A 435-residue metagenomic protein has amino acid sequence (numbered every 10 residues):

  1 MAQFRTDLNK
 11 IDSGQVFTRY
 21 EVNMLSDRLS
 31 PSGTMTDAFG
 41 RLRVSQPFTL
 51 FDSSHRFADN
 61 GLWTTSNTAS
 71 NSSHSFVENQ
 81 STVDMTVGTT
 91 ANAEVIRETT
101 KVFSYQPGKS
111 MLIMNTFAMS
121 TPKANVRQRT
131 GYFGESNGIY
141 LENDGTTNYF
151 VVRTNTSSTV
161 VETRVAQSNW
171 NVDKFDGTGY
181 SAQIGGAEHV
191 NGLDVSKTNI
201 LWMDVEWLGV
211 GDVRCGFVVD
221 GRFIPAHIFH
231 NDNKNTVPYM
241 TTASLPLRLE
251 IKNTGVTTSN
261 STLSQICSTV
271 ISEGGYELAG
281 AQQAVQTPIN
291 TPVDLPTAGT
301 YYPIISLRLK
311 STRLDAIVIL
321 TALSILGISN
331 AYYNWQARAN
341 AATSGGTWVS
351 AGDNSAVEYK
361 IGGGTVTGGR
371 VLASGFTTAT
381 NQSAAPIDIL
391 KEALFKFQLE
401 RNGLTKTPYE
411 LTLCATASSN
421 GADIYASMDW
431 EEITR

Functional and structural regions predicted by a protein language model:
M1-N23, T434-R435: Short, intrinsically disordered N-terminal pre-domain segments
S30-V44, D232-G299: Ligand-recognition surfaces built from glycine- and aromatic
D59-Q80: Extracellular glycan-recognition surfaces and repeat-rich motifs
M85-V165, R308-S311, I325-Y332, R338-W348: Secretory/extracellular carbohydrate-interaction modules and structurally similar beta-sandwich "look-alikes"
Y105-P122, S272-A417, Y425-T434: Beta-rich globular "head" domains
A124-G145, R222-P225, T407-P408, T416-R435: C-terminal interaction-tip segments
R127-T198, G369-N381: Glycine-aromatic-enriched beta-strand/loop faces of beta-sandwich-type recognition domains, especially lectin-like
S196-D212, V218-D220: Localized edge beta-strand/strand-to-loop motifs within extracellular or lumenal beta-rich domains
